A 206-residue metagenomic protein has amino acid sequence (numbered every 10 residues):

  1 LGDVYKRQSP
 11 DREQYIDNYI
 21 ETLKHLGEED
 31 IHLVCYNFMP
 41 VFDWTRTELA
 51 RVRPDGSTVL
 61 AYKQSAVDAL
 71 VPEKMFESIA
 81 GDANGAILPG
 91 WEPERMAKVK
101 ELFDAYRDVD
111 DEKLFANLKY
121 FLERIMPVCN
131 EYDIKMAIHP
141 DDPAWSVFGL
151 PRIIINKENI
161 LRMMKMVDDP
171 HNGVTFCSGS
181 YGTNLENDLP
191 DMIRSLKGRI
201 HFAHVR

Functional and structural regions predicted by a protein language model:
L1-Y5: Short, small-residue-biased leader/transition segments that mark boundaries at the very start of proteins
K6-E13, R53-T58, Q64, E73 (+1 more regions): Active-site-adjacent "subsite" loops/lids of carbohydrate-active enzymes
R7-R12, D43, L49-R51, P151-I154: Short low-complexity, flexible loop/linker segments enriched in glycine and/or proline with clustered acidic
S9-K24, A116-F121: Glycine-rich anion/phosphate-binding loops
E21-G81: Internal, well-ordered alpha/beta segment that forms a basic, Gly-enriched binding/recognition surface
E28, D68, E73-R206: Acidic/histidine-rich catalytic cores of soluble enzymes
